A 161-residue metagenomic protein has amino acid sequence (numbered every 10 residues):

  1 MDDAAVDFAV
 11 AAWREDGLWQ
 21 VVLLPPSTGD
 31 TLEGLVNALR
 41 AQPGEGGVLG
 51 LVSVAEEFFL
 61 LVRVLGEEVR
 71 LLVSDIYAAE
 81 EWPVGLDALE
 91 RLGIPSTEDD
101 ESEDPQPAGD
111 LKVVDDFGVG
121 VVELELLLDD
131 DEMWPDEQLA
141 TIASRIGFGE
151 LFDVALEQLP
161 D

Functional and structural regions predicted by a protein language model:
M1-A12, E157-D161: Actinobacteria-biased recognition of intrinsically disordered, low-complexity terminal regions
D2-A4, G17-E81: Compact, well-ordered interaction domains used in eukaryotic information-processing assemblies
A9-A11, L51, A88: Generic structural hydrophobic/aromatic packing signal, biased to beta-strands
V10-W13, G34, D115-F117: Short amphipathic alpha-helical segments, especially helix-boundary/capping motifs
E80-D161: Charged, compositionally biased boundary regions
